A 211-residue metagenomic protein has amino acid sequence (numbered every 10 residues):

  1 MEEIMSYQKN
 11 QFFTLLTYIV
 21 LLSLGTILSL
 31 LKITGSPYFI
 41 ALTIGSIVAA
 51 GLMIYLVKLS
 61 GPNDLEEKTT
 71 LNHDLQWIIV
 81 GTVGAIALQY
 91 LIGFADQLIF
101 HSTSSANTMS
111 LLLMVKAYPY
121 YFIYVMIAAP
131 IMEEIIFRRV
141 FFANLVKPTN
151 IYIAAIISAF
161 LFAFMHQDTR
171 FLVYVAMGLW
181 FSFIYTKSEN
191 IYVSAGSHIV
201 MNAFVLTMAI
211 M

Functional and structural regions predicted by a protein language model:
M1-Q76, V80-A87, L98, A203-M211: N-terminal, membrane-interfacial amphipathic/helix-forming hydrophobic leader that caps and precedes the first
N10, T14, E66, A154-A155 (+2 more regions): Alpha-helical transmembrane segments and their helix-entry boundary regions
S23-L28, A159, R170-M211: Functionally important transmembrane alpha-helices
T34-S36, T149, M165-R170, E189: Transmembrane helix interruption/hinge and helix-loop junction motifs
T43-G51, P119, I123, L172-W180: Membrane-embedded alpha-helical segments of multi-pass membrane proteins, especially the transmembrane helices
N63-A129, K147: Juxtamembrane helix-loop-helix connectors linking adjacent transmembrane helices in multi-pass membrane enzymes
I131-I136, V140-F141, D168, V200 (+1 more regions): Active-site His/Glu-centered metal-binding helix of metallohydrolases
I135-I156, T186-N190: Membrane-interface helix/loop boundary segments of multi-pass membrane proteins
